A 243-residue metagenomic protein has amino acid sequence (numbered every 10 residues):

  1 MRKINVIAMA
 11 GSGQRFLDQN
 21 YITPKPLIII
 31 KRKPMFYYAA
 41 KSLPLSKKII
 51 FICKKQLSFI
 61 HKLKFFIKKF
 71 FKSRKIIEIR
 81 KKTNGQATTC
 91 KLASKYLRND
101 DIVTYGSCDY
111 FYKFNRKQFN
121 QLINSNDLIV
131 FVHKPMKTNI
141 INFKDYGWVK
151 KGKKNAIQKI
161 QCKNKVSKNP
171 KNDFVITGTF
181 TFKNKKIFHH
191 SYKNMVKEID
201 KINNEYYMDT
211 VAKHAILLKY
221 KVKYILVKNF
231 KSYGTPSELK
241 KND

Functional and structural regions predicted by a protein language model:
R2-I7, R15-L17, I29, K33-Y105 (+1 more regions): Conserved N-terminal catalytic core of the sugar/cofactor nucleotidyltransferase
R2-N5, N99, K171-D243: Conserved alpha/beta core of the MobA/IspD/sugar-nucleotide pyrophosphorylase nucleotidyltransferase superfamily
Y21-P26: Short alpha-helical oligomerization interface
L27, V149-K151, Y224: A structural signal for short hydrophobic beta-strand segments in well-ordered beta-sheet cores
I52-K54, I77-R80, F131-H133, K163 (+1 more regions): Conserved beta-strand termini and adjacent loop/short-helix elements that scaffold enzyme active sites in alpha/beta
K91-L92, Q118, V211, K241: Alpha-helical elements of Rossmann-like donor-binding domains used by nucleotide-donor carbohydrate transfer enzymes
S107-F111: The conserved acidic donor/metal-binding loop of glycosyltransferases
K113-M195: Conserved core of the sugar-phosphate nucleotidyltransferase
